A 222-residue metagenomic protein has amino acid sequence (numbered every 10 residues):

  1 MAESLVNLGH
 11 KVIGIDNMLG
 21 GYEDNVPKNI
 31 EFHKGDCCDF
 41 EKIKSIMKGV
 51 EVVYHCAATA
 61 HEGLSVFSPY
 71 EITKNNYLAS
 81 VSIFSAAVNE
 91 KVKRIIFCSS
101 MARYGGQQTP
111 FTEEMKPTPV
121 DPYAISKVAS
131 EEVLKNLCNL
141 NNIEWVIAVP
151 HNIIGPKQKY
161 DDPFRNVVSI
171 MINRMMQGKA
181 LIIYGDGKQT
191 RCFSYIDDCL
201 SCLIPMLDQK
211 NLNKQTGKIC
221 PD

Functional and structural regions predicted by a protein language model:
M1-P150, L203, L207: N-terminal Rossmann-like NAD(P)+-binding domain of SDR-like oxidoreductases, especially those catalyzing
M18, M101, G187-T190, D222: Short donor-sugar binding/catalytic loops of nucleotide-sugar-dependent glycosyltransferases, especially enzymes
E62, A180, Q189-T190: Conserved catalytic core of two-component sensor histidine kinases, primarily the HATPase_c ATP-binding
T109, Y160-S169: A glycine/serine/threonine-rich, flexible loop-to-helix segment that serves as the NAD(P) cofactor-binding "lid"
V120, H151-F164, G185-D197: Glycine-rich "substrate-gating" loop/helix at the edge of Rossmann-like oxidoreductase active sites
P150-I153, S169-I182, F193-D222: Alpha-helical substrate-binding/gating segment
